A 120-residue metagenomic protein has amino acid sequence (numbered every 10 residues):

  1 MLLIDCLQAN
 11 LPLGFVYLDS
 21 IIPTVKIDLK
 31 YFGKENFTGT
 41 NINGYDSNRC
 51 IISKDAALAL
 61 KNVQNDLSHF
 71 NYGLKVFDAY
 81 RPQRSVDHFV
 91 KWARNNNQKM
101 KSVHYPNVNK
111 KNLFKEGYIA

Functional and structural regions predicted by a protein language model:
L2-A79, V86-A120: Extracytoplasmic cell-surface/polysaccharide-interacting catalytic and binding patches
